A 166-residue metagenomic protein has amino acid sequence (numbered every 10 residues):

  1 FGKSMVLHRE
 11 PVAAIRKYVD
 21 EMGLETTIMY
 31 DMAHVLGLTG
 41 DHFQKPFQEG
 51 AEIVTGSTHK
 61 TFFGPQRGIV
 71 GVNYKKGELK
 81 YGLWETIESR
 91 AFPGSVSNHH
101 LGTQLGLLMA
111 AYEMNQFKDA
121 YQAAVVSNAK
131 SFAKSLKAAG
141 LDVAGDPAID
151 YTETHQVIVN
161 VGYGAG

Functional and structural regions predicted by a protein language model:
F1-D142, V161: Conserved PLP-enzyme active-site core in the AAT-like
V143-G166: Conserved PLP-binding catalytic core of the aspartate aminotransferase-like
